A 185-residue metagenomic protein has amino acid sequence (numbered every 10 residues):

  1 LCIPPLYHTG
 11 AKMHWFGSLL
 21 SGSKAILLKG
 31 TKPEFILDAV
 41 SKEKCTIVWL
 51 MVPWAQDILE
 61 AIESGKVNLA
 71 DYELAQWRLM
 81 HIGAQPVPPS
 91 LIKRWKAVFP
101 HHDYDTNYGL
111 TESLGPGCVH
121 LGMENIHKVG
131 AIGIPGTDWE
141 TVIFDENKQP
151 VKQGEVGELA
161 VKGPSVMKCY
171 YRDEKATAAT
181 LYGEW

Functional and structural regions predicted by a protein language model:
Y7-I47, A61-I62: Conserved AMP-binding/adenylation subdomain of ANL enzymes
L20, C45-L50, L59-H127, E140: Gly/Ser/Thr-rich phosphate-binding loop
K32, P53-A55, V87, V166: Alpha-helix capping/helix-boundary segments
N125, S165-W185: Conserved ANL (AMP-binding/adenylate-forming) active-site segment centered on the GW(Y/F)…HTG consensus within
V129-P135, P150, T180-G183: Short Gly/Pro-enriched turn/cap motifs at secondary-structure boundaries
V142-A160: Conserved beta-loop-beta connector loops within the AMP-binding
